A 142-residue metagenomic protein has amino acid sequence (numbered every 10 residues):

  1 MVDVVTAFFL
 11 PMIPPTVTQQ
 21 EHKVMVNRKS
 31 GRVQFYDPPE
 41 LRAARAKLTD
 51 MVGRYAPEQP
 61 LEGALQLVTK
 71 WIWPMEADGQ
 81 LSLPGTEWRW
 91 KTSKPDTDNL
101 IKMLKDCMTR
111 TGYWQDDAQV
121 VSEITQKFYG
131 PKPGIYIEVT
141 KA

Functional and structural regions predicted by a protein language model:
M1-A142: Acidic, proline/glycine-enriched N-terminal capping motif
